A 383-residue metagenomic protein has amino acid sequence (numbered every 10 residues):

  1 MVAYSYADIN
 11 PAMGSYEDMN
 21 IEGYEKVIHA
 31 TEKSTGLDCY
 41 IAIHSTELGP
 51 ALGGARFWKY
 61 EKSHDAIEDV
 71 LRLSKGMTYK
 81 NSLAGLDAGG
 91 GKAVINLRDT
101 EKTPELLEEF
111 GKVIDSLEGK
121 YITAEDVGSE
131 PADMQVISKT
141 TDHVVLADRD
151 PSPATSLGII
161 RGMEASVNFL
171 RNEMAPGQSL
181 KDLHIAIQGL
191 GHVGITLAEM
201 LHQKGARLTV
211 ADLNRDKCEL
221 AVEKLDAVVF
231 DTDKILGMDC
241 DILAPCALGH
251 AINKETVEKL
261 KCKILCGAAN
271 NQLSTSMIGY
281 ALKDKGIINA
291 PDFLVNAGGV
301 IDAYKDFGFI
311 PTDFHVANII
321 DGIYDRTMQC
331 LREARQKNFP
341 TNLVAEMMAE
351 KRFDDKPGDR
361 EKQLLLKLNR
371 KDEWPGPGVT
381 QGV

Functional and structural regions predicted by a protein language model:
M1-A147: N-terminal ligand-binding/catalytic initiation module
E22, E61-D69, E101-E105, E109 (+18 more regions): Conserved active-site and cofactor/substrate-binding residues in soluble primary-metabolism enzymes
S82-L86, Y121-E125, N172-H184, T232 (+2 more regions): Flexible, glycine/charged-enriched surface loops at secondary-structure junctions
Y121, L208, V229, I288-N289 (+1 more regions): Hydrophobic beta-strand scaffold residues
D150-I242: Glycine-rich phosphate/diphosphate-binding loop of Rossmann-like nucleotide-binding domains
V167, K263-V383: Adenosine-phosphate binding glycine-rich loop
D182, R215-A290, L294-V295: Rossmann-like adenosine-cofactor binding region
